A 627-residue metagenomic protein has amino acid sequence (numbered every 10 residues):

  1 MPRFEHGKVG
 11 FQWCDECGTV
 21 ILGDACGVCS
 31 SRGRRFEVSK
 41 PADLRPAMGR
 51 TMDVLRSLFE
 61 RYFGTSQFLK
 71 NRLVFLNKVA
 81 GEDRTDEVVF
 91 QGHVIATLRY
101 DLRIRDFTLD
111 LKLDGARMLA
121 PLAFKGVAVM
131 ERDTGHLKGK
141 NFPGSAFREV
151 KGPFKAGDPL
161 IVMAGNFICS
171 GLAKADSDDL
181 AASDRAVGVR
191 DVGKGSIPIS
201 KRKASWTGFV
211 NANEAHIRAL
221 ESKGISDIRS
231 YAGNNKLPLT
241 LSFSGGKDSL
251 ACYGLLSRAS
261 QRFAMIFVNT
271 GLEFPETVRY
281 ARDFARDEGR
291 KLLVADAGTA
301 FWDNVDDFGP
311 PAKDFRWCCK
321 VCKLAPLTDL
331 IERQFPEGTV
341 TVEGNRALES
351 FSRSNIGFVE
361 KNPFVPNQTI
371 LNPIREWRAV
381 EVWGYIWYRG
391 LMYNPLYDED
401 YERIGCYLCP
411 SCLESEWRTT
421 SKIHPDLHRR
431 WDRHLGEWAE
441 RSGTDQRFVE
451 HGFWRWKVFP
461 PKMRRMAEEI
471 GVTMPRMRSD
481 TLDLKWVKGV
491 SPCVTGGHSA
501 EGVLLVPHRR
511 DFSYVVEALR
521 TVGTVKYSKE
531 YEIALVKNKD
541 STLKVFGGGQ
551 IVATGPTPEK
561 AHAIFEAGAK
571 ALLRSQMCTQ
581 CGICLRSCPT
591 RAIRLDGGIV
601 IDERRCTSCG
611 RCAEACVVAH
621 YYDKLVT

Functional and structural regions predicted by a protein language model:
M1-D106, D158, N394-A567: ATP/NTP-dependent adenylation/nucleotidyl-transfer catalytic domains that generate, transfer, or process NMP-activated
M1-G7, E349, S354-W377, K537-C588: A broadly conserved sequence feature marking short terminus-proximal activation segments in nucleic acid-centric
P2-V38, E131-G139, E149-V150, P159 (+2 more regions): Nucleotide-activated chemistry modules centered on ATP-dependent adenylation/adenylyltransferase
F4, W13, G18-V20, A25 (+6 more regions): Beta-strand/loop-dominated core regions that host nucleotide or nucleotide-derived cofactor-binding catalytic loops
C14-C17, C26-C29, C578, L585-C588 (+2 more regions): Short cysteine-rich clusters marking metal-coordination/redox-active sites
G18-D24, D398-Y401, R594-C609: Short linker/helix segments within small regulatory modules
V28-S31, I583-V600, R611-T627: Iron-sulfur cluster-binding cysteine motifs and their immediate structural context in ferredoxin-like electron-transfer
Y231, K236-L250, C584, I593-I601 (+2 more regions): Conserved, compact domain cores that house catalytic/ligand-binding motifs in diverse enzymes and effector modules
